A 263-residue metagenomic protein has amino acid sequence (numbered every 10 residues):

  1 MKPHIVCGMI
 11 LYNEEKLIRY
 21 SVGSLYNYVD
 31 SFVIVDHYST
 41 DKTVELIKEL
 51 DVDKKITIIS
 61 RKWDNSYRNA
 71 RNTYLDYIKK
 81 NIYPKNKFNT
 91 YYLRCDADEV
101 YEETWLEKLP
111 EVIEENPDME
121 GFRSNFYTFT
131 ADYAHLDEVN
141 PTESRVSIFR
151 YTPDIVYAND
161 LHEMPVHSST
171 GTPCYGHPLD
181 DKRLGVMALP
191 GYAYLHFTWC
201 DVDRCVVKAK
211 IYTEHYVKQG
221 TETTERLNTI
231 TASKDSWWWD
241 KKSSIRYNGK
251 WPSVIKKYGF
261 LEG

Functional and structural regions predicted by a protein language model:
H4-V6: Cell-envelope/extracellular polymer assembly enzymes that use nucleotide-activated donors
L11-Y28: Short, well-formed alpha-helical segments that are part of the catalytic scaffolds of diverse glycosyltransferases
V22, Y26, I34-D41: Basic (Lys/Arg-enriched) interaction patch that binds polyanionic ligands
D36-I47, W63-D64, D96-A97: A conserved acidic beta->alpha catalytic loop
K48-K87: Conserved donor nucleotide-binding strand/loop of the catalytic core
R68-L75, I82, V100-G263: Catalytic-site signature of metal-activated, phosphate-bearing donor transferases, centered on the GT-A/GT-A-like
I82-V100: Short beta-strand-to-loop acidic/aromatic patch adjacent to the donor-nucleotide binding site
